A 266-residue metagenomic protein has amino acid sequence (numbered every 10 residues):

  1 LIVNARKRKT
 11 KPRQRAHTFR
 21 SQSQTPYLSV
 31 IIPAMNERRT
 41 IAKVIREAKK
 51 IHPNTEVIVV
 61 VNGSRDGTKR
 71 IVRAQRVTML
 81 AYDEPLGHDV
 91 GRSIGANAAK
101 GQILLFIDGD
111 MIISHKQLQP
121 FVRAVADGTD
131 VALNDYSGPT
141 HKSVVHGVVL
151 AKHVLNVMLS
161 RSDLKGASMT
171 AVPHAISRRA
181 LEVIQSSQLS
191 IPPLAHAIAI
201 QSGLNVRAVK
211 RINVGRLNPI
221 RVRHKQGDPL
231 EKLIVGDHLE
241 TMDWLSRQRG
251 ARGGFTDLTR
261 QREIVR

Functional and structural regions predicted by a protein language model:
M35-K50: Short, well-formed alpha-helical segments that are part of the catalytic scaffolds of diverse glycosyltransferases
V61-K69: A conserved acidic beta->alpha catalytic loop
Y82-A99: Glycine-rich, basic loop-to-helix element that forms the pyrophosphate-binding segment of sugar-nucleotide handling
L104: Short aromatic/hydrophobic "clamp" motif used to bind/position activated sugar donors
D108-I113: The conserved acidic donor/metal-binding loop of glycosyltransferases
K116-G138: Conserved donor-nucleotide/metal-binding helix-loop-beta segment in metal-dependent transferases, i.e., the alpha-helix
V131-T140, G147-A167: Short, flexible, basic/aromatic active-site loop/helix in glycosyltransferases
Q201-R266: C-terminal catalytic/acceptor-binding lobe
